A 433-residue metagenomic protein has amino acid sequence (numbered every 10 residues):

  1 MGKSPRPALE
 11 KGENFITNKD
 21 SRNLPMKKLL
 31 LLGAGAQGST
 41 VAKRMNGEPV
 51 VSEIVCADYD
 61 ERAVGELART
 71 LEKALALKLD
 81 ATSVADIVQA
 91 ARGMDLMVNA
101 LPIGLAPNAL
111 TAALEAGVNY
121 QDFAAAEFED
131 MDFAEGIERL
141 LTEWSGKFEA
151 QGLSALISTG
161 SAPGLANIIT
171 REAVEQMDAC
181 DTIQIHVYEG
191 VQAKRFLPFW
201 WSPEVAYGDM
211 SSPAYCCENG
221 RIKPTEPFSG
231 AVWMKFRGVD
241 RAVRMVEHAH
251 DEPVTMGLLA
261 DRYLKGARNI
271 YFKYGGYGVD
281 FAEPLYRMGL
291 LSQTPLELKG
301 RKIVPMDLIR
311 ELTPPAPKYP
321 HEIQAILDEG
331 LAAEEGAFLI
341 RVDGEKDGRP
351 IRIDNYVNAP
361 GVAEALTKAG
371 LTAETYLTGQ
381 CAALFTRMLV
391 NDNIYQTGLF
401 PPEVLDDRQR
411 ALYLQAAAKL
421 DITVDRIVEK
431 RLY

Functional and structural regions predicted by a protein language model:
L29-G33: Conserved N-terminal Rossmann-fold NAD(P)-binding element of oxidoreductases
Q37: Hydrophobic/small residue at the entry helix of a nucleotide-binding pocket
Y59-R62: Helix N-cap at the beta1-alpha1 junction of Rossmann-like dinucleotide-binding domains, i.e., the first residues
L71-S83: Rossmann-fold cofactor-recognition segment
T82-G93: Conserved Rossmann-fold cofactor-binding substructure of NAD(P)-dependent oxidoreductases
D95-N99, Q121: N-terminal Rossmann-like NAD(P) cofactor-binding module of classical short-chain dehydrogenase/reductase
A124-L153: Rossmann-fold NAD(P)-binding glycine/threonine-rich loop
Q176-Y433: C-terminal catalytic/substrate-binding lobe primarily of soluble NAD(P)-dependent oxidoreductases
